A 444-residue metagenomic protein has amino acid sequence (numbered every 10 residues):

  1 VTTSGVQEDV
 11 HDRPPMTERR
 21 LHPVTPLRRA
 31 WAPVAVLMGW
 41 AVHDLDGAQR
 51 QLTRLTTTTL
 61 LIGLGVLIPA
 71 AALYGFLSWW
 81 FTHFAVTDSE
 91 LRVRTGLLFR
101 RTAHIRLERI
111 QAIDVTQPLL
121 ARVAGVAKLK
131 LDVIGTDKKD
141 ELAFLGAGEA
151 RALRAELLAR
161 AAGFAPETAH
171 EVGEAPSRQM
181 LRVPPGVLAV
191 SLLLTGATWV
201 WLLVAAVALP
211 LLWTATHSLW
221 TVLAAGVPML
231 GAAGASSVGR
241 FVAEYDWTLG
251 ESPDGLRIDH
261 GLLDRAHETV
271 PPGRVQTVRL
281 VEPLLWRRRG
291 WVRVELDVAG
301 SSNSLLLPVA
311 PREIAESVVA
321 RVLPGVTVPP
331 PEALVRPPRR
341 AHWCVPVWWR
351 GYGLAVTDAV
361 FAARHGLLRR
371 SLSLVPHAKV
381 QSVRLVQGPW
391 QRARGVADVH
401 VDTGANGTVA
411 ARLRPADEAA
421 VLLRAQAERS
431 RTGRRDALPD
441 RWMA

Functional and structural regions predicted by a protein language model:
V1-A444: N-terminal basic, Ser/Thr-rich segments that initiate or prime the first beta/alpha elements at protein or domain
